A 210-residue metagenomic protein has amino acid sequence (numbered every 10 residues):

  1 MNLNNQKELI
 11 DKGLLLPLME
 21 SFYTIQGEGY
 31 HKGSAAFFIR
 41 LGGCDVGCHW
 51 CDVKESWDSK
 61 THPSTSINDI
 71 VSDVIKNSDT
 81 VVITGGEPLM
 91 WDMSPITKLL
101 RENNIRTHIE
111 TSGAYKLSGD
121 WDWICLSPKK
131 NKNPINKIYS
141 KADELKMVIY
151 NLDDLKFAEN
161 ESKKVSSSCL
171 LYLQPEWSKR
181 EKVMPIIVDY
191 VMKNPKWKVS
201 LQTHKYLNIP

Functional and structural regions predicted by a protein language model:
N2-L3, K141: Intrinsically disordered, low-complexity peptide-like regions
L3-N4, K12, L16-Y23, A35-F38 (+2 more regions): Conserved Radical SAM active-site core
Q26-G29: A short beta-strand-turn-helix
H31-G33, Y139: A generic structural micro-feature
L89-P210: Conserved AdoMet/S-adenosylmethionine-binding subsite of the radical SAM
